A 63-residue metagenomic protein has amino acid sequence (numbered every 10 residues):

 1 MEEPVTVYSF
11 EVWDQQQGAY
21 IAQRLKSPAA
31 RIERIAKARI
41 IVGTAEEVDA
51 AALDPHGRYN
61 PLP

Functional and structural regions predicted by a protein language model:
T6-D14: A short beta-strand micro-motif
D14-Q15, D54: Acidic surface patches and DE-rich sequence motifs
Q17-A30: A short, exposed loop/beta-hairpin motif centered on an aromatic-Gly-Thr core
R31-P63: Short, mixed-charge low-complexity intrinsically disordered segments
